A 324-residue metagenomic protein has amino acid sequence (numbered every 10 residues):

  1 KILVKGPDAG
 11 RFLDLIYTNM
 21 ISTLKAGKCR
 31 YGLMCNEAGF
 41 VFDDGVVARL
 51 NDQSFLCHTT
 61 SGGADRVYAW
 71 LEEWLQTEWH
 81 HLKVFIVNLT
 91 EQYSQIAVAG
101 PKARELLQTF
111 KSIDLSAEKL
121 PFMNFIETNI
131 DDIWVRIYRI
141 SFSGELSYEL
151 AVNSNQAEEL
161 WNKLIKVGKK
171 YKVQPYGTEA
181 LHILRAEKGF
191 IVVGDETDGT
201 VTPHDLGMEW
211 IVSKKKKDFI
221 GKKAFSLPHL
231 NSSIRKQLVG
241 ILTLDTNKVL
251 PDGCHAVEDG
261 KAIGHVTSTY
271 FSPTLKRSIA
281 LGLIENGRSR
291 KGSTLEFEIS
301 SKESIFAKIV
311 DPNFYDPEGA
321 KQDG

Functional and structural regions predicted by a protein language model:
K1-D8, Q95-A99: Extended catalytic/binding region for NAD+/ADP-ribose chemistry, centered on the ART fold
P7-V41, A103-I133: Internal amphipathic helical hairpin motif
N19-W74: Well-ordered mid-protein domain cores that form the structural environment of catalytic cofactors
L50-G324: Conserved, structured C-terminal
